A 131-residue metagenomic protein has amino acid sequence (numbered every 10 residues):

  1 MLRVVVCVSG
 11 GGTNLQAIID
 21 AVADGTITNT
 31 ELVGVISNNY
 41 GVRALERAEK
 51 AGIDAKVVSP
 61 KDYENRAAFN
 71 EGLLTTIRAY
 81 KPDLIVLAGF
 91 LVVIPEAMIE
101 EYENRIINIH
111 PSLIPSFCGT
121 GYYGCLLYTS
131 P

Functional and structural regions predicted by a protein language model:
M1-R43: N-terminal Rossmann-like dinucleotide-binding module
T30-V58, Y63-A68: Short, surface-exposed acidic-centric catalytic microdomains
S37-N38, K61-D62, R66, Y80-E96 (+1 more regions): N-terminal glycine-rich "phosphate-gripper" loop used for MgATP/nucleotide binding and carboxylate activation
N70, L74-I77: Glycine/small-residue-rich loop that forms an oxyanion/phosphate-binding "nest" at active or ligand-binding sites
V86-L126: Alpha-helical oligomerization interface recognition
Y128-P131: Conserved small/polar residues in nucleotide/adenosyl-binding loops
